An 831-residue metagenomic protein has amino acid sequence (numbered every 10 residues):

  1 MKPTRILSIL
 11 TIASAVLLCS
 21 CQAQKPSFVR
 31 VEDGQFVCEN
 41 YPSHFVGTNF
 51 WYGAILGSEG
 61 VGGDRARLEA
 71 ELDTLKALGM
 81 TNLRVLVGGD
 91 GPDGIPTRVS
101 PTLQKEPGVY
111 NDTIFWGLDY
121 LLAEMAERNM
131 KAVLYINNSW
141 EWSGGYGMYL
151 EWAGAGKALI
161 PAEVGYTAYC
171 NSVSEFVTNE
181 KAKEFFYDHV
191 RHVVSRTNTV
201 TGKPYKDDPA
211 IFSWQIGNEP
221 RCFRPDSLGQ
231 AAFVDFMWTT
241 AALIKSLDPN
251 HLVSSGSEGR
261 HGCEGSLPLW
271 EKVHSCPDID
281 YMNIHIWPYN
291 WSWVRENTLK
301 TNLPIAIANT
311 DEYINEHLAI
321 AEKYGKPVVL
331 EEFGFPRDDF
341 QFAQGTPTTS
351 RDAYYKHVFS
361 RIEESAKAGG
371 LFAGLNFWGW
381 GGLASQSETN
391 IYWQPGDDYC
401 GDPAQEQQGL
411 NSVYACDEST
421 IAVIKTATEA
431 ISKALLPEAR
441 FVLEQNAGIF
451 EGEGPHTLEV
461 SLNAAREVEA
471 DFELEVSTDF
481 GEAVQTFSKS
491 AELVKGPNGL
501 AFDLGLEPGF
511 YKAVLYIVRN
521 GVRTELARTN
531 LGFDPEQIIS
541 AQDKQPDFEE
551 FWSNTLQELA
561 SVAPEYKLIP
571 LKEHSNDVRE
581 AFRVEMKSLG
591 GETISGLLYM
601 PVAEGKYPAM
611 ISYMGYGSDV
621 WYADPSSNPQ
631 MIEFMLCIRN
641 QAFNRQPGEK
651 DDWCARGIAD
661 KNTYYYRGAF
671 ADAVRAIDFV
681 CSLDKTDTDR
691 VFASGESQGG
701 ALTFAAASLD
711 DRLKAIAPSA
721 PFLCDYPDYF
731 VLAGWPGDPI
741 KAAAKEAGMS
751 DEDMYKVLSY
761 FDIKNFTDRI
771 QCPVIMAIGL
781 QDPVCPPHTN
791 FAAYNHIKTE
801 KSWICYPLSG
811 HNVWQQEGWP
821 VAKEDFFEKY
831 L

Functional and structural regions predicted by a protein language model:
P26-W293, N302-P327, F333-A353, H357 (+3 more regions): Active-site mouth of glycoside hydrolases
G379, A384-I391, F791-L831: C-terminal catalytic histidine-bearing segment of alpha/beta-hydrolase fold enzymes
P437-V578: N-terminal targeting or regulatory segments adjacent to alpha/beta-hydrolase or S9 domains
A560-A603: N-terminal cap/lid segment of alpha/beta-hydrolase-fold proteins
L598-M600, K606-Y616: Short beta-strand element of the alpha/beta-hydrolase
S618-A671, D728-G737: Cap/lid segment of the alpha/beta-hydrolase catalytic domain
G700, F704-M749, C805: Hydrolase active-site cap/lid region
I770, M776-I778: Short beta-strand/loop motif that positions the catalytic acidic residue of the alpha/beta-hydrolase fold
